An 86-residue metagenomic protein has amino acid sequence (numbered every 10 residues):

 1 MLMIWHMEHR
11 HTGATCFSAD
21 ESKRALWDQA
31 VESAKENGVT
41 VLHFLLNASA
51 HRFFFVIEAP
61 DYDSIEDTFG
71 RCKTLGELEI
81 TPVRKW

Functional and structural regions predicted by a protein language model:
M1-H51, P60-D63, K85-W86: Short S/T/G/P-rich N-terminal loop/turn motif that feeds into the first structured element of a domain
A50-R52, K73-L75: Short connector loops at helix/strand junctions that flank enzyme active sites, especially segments positioning acidic
V56-E58: Short hydrophobic/aromatic beta-strand micro-patches that form the beta-sheet surface supporting nucleotide- or nucleic
I65-K73: Short amphipathic alpha-helices in soluble, non-transmembrane regions that often serve as interface/regulatory elements
T74-W86: Conserved short beta-strand edge segments in small beta-sheet-based binding/regulatory domains
